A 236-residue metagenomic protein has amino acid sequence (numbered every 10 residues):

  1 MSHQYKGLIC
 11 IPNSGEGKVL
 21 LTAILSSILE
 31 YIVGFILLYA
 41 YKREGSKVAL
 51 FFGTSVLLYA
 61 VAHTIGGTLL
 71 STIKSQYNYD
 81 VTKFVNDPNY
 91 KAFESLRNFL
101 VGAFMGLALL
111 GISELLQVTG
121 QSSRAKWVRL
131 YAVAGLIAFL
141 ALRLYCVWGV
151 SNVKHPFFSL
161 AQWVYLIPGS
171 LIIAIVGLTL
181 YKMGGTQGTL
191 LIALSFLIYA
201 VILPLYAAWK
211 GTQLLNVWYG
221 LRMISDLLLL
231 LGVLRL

Functional and structural regions predicted by a protein language model:
M1-S2, G15, L57, T64 (+2 more regions): Secretory targeting signatures
S2-P12, T82-K91, V153-H155: Juxtamembrane membrane-water interface segments that cap and precede transmembrane helices
C10-L25, G135-T179, L215-W218: Extracellular-loop-to-transmembrane junctions of the mid-late helices
S14-V33, S46-T119, W127-L130, Q162-I167 (+1 more regions): Individual alpha-helical transmembrane segments in multi-pass integral membrane proteins
I32-L38, L109-L115, L142-V147, L166-L190 (+1 more regions): Alpha-helical transmembrane segments in multipass membrane proteins, preferentially the mid-helix core
R43-V56, S123-V133, M183-S195: Membrane-interfacial loop-to-transmembrane alpha-helix junctions, especially the N-terminal start
Y59-T64, A134-V147, S195-Y206: Aromatic-anchored segments of alpha-helical transmembrane domains
S170-L236: C-terminal transmembrane-bundle signature of multipass membrane proteins, characterized by strong activation on
